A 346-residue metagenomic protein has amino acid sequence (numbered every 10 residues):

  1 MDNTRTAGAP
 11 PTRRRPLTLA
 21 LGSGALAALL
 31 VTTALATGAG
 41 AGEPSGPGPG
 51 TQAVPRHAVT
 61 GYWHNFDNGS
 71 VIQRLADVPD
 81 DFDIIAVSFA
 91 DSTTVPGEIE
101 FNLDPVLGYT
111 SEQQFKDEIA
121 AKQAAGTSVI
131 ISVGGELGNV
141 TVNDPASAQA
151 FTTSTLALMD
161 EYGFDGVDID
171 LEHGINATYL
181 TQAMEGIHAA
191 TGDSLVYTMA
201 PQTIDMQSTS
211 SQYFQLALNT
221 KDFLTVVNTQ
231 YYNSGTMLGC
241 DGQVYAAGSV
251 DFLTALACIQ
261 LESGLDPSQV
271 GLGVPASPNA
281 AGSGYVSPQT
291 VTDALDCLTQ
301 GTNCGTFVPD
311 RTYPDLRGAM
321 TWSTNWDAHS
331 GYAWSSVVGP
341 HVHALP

Functional and structural regions predicted by a protein language model:
M1-G42: Secretory targeting and sorting signals
T4-A9, P79, T299, V342 (+1 more regions): Generic secondary-structure transition motif, activating predominantly at the C-termini of alpha-helices
G8-R14, T33, G108-T110, N176 (+1 more regions): A ubiquitous, low-specificity "background" feature that marks scattered single residues across proteins without
S45-G271, A276-D293, D310-L316, W326-V338 (+1 more regions): Chitinase-like catalytic core of GlcNAc-active glycosidases
G242-V244, Q300-F307: Surface-exposed intrinsically disordered loops and tails
A294-L295, N303: N-terminal onset of structured domains
S323: Residues that scaffold, gate, or flank divalent-cation-dependent active/transport sites
